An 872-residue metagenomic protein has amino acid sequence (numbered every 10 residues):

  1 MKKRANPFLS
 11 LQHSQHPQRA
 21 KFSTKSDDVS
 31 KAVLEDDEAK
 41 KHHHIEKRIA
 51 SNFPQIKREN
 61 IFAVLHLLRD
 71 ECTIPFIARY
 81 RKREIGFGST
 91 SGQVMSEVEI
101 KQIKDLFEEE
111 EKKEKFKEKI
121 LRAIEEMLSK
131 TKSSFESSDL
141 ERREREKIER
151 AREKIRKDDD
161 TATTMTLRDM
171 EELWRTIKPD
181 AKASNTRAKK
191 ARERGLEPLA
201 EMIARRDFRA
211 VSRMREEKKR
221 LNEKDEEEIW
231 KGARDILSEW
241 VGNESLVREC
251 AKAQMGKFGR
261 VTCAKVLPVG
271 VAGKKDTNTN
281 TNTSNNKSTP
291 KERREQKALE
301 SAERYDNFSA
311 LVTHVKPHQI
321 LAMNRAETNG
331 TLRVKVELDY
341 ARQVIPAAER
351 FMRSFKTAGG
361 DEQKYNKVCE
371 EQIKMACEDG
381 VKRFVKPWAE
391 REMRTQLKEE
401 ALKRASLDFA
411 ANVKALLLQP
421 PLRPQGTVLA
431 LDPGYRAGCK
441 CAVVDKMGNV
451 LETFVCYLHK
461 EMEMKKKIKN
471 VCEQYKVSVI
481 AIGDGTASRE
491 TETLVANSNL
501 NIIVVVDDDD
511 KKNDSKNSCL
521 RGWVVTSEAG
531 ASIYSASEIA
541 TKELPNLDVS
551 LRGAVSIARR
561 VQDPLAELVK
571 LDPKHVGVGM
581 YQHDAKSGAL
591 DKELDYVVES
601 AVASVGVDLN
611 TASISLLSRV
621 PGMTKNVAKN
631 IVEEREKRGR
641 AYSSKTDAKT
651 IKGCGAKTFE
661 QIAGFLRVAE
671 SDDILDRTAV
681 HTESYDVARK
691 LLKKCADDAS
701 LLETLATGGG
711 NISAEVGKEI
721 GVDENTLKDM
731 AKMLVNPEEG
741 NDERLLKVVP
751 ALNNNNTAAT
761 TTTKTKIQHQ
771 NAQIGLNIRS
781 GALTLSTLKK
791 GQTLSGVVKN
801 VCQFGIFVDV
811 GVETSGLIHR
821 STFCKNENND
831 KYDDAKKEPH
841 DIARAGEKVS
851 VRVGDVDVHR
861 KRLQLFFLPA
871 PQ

Functional and structural regions predicted by a protein language model:
M1-K40: Intrinsically disordered, low-complexity N-terminal extensions of nucleic-acid-metabolism proteins
V33-R48, Q102-T131, E141-E144, I533 (+7 more regions): Long, highly charged, low-complexity intrinsically disordered interaction regions that mediate electrostatic DNA/RNA
H66-R69, P179, K190-E193, A322-A326 (+14 more regions): Replace "in large, NTP-powered and nucleic-acid-processing enzymes" with "in large, NTP-powered factors and other
I85, V94, V98, S406-L431 (+1 more regions): Phosphate- and other anionic-substrate recognition elements at nucleic-acid/protein interfaces
E97-N278, N285-T427, K446, K465 (+2 more regions): Extended, highly charged clamp/arch subdomains and adjacent linkers that form or line substrate-binding channels
K119, L173, A326-A341, G359-V385 (+4 more regions): Structured, non-catalytic alpha/beta "coupling" segments that mediate domain-domain communication and provide generic
A253-R260, P433-Y435, G485-E490, V525-I533 (+5 more regions): A glycine-rich phosphate-binding loop feature that marks nucleotide/adenosyl-phosphate handling sites
P621, V668-D672, D676-Q872: Single-stranded RNA-binding regions, centering on S1/OB-family and related RNA-binding modules
